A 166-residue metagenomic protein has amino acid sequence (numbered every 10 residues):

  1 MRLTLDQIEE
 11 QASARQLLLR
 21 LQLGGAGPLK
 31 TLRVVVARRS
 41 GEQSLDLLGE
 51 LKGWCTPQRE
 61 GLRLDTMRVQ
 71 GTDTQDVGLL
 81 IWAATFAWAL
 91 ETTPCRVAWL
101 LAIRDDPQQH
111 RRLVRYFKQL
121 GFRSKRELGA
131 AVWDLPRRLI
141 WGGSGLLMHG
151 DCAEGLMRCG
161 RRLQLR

Functional and structural regions predicted by a protein language model:
M1-D76, L80-W99, H110-R166: Non-catalytic substrate-recognition and accessory regions of acyl/acetyltransferase enzymes
A102-P107: Short histidine/acidic/glycine/proline-rich micro-motifs that form metal- and phosphate-coordinating active-site loops
